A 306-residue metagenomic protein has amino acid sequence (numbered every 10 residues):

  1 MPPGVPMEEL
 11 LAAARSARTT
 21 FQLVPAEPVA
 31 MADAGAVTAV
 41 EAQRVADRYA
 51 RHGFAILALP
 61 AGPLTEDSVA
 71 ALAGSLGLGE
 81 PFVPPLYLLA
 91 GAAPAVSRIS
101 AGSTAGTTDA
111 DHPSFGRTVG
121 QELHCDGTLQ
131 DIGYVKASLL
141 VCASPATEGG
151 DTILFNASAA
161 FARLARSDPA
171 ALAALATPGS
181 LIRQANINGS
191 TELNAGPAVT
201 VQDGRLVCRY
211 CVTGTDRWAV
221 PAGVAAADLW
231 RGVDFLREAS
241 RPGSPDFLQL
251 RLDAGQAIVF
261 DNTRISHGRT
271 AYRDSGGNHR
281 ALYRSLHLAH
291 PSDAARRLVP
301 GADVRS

Functional and structural regions predicted by a protein language model:
P2-A36, R48-A50, P94-A254, V259-S306: Active-site environment of non-heme Fe oxygenases that use a 2-His-1-carboxylate facial triad
A39-R44: Polybasic, low-complexity association/targeting segments
D47-A61, V69: N-terminal, charged low-complexity regulatory/assembly segments
L57-L64, A143-T147: Short, flexible beta-strand-to-coil junctions
G62, L86, N188: Residue-level "edge-of-site" marker
T65-D111, T128: Long, hydrophobic, well-ordered secondary-structure blocks that form the structural core and pocket-lining surfaces
